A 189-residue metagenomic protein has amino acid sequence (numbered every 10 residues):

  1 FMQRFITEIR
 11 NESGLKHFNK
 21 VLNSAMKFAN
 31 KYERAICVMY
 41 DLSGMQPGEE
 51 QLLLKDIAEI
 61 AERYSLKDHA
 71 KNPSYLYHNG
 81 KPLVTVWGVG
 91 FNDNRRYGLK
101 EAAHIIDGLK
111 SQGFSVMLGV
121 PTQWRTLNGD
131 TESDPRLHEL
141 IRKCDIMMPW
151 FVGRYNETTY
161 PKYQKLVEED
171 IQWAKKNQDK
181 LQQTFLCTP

Functional and structural regions predicted by a protein language model:
F1-P189: Glycan-processing catalytic domains of CAZymes
